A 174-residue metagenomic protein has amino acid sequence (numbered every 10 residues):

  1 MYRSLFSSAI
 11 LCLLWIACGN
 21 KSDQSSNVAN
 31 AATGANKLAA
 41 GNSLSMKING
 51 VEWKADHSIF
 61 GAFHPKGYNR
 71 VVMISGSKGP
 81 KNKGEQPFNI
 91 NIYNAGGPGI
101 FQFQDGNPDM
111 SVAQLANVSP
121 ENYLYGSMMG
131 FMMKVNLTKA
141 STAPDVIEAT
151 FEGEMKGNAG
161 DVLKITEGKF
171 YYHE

Functional and structural regions predicted by a protein language model:
M1-F6: Bacterial N-terminal signal peptides that target proteins for export
L14-A17: C-terminal motif of bacterial Sec signal peptides marking the signal peptidase cleavage site
G19-K21: Bacterial signal peptide processing site
N27-I48: Post-signal peptide N-terminal segment of mature Sec-exported envelope proteins
L44, A62-P144: Surface-exposed helix/loop patches within compact recognition domains
K47-V51, N158: Short strand-coil-strand connectors
W53-A55: Short, isolated positions in well-ordered beta-strands
N136-E174: C-terminal or internal capping secondary-structure element at the end of a domain, subdomain, or sheet
